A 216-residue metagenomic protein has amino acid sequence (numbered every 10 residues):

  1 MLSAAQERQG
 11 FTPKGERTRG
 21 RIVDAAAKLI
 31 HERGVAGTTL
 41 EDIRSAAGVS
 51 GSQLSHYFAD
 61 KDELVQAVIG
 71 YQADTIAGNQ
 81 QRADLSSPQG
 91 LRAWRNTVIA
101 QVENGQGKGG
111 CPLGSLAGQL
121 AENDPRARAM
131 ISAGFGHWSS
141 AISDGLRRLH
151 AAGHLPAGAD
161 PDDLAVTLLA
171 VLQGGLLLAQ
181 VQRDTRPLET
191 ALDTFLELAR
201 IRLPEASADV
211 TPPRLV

Functional and structural regions predicted by a protein language model:
M1-R17, E205-V216: N-terminal intrinsically disordered/low-complexity leader segments
L2, R21, A25-E63, A67: Helix-turn-helix
E32, Q66-W94, E103: Amphipathic alpha-helical linker/stalk segments
V35-A36, L155, L177, T185: Conserved hydrophobic residue
V65, G105-A129: Amphipathic alpha-helical segments used for helix-helix packing
A77, Q81-R82, Q89-N96, P125-A151 (+2 more regions): Amphipathic alpha-helical packing segments from all-alpha helical-bundle domains
Q101, R148, L169-R186, L198-A208: Amphipathic C-terminal alpha-helical segment
G114, A159-L178, T190, T194-L198: Hydrophobic alpha-helical segments that form the core of small-molecule binding pockets and/or dimer interfaces
